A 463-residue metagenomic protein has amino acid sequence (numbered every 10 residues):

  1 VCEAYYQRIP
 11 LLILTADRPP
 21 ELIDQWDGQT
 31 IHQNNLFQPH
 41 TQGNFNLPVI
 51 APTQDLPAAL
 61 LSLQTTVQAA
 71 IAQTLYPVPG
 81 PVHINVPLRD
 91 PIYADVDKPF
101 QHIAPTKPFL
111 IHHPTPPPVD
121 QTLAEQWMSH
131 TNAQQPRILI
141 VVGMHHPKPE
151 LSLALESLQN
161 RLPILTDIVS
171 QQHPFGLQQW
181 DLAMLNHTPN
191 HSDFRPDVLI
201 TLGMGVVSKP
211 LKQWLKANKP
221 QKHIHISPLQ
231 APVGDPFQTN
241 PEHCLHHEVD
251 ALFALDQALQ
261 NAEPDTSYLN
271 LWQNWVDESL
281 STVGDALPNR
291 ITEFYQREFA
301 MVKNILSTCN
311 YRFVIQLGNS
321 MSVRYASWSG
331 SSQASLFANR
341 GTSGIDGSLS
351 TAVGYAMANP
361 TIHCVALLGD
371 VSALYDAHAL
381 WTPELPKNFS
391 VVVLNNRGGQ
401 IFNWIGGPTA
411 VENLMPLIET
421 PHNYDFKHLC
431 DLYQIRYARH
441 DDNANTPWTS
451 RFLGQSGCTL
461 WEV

Functional and structural regions predicted by a protein language model:
P10, L14, L22-N35, H40 (+1 more regions): Thiamine diphosphate
T15-A70, T166-D277, P383-E384, R397 (+1 more regions): Glycine-rich, acidic loop regions that bind phosphate or pyrophosphate groups
Q54, W214-M321, D425-L429, I435-V463: Phosphate/pyrophosphate-binding active-site segments
T66-A69, H112-Q134, I138-G143, D431-V463: Glycine-rich ThDP/TPP pyrophosphate-binding loop and its adjacent helix/strand module within ThDP-dependent enzymes
T66-A69, Q73-A133: Conformationally flexible catalytic loops at phosphate/diphosphate-handling active centers
I71-V78, L123-I138, S157-L158, I305-Y311 (+2 more regions): Glycine-rich phosphate/diphosphate-binding loops that line cofactor/substrate pockets in enzymes
P116-N132, P149-S152, T292-T308, M321-S322: A short, well-structured juxtamembrane/interface segment
V142-P228, V233, S332-I362, L374-H378 (+2 more regions): Glycine-rich, anion-gripping cofactor-binding loops and their flanking helix/strand elements in enzyme active sites
